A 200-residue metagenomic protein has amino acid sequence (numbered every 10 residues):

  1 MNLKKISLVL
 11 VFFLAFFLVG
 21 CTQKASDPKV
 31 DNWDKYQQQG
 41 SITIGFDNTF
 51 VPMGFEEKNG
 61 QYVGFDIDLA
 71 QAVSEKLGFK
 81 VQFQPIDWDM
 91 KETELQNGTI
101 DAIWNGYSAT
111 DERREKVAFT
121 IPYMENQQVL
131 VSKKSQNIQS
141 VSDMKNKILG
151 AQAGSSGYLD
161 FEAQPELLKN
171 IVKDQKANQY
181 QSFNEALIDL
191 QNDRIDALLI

Functional and structural regions predicted by a protein language model:
M1-L8: Bacterial N-terminal signal peptides that target proteins for export
F17-G20: C-terminal motif of bacterial Sec signal peptides marking the signal peptidase cleavage site
T22-K24: Bacterial signal peptide processing site
D27-G106, Q179: Extracytoplasmic small-molecule ligand-binding "clamshell" domains of the periplasmic binding protein/Venus flytrap
E75, Q84-P85, D89-I103, K116-A118 (+2 more regions): Short helices/loops that flank or line small-molecule/ion binding pockets
D111-P122, E166-K169: Ligand-binding "clamshell"
S132-L149: Flexible hinge/capping segments at coil-to-helix
G150-N170: Secondary-structure junction motif
